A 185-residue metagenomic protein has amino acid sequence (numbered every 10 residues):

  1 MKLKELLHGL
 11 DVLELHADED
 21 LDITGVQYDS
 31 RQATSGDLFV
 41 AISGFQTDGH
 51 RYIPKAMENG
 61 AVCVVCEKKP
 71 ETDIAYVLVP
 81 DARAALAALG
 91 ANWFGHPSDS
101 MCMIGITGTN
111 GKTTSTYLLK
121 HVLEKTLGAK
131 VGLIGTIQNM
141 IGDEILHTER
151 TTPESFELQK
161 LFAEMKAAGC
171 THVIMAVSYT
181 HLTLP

Functional and structural regions predicted by a protein language model:
M1-A88: N-terminal leader/targeting and accessory segments in enzymes
R31, I42, K55, V79 (+4 more regions): Generic signature of intrinsically disordered, low-complexity segments enriched in small/polar residues
R31, S43, K69, T107 (+3 more regions): Anionic group-transfer/hydrolysis microenvironments
A88-L182: Phosphate-binding loop of NTP-binding sites
